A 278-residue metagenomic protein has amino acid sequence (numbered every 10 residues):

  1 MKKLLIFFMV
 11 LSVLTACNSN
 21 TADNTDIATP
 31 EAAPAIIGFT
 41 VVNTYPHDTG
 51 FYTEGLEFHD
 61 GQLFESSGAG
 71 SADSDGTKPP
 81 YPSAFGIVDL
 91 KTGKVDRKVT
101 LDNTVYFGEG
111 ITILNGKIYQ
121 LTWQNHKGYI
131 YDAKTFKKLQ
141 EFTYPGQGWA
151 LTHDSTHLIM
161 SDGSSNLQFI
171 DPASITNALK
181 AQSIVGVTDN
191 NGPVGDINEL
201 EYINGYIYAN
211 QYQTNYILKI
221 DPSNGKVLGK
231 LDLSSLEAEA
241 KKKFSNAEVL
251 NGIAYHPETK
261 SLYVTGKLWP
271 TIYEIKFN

Functional and structural regions predicted by a protein language model:
V13-A16: C-terminal motif of bacterial Sec signal peptides marking the signal peptidase cleavage site
T29-G50, K91-R97: A short helix->beta-strand "capping" segment at the edge of beta-propeller domains
V42-A84, K98-T112, G266-I272: Beta-strand-rich domains and repeat architectures in extracellular enzymes and scaffolds, especially beta-propellers
V42-H47, D96-T104, K180-P193, G229-S245: Surface-exposed loop and turn segments in beta-propeller and other repeat-based domains that flank or scaffold
T49-D60, T104-L114, Y144-S155, S161 (+2 more regions): Beta-rich, blade/repeat-based domains predominating in secreted/periplasmic proteins but also intracellular
E65-S71, T77-P79, I118-N125, M160-S164 (+2 more regions): Conserved beta-strand positions in repeat-built beta-propeller and related beta-rich domains
V88-G93, D132-F136, P172-T176, D221-G225 (+1 more regions): Short loop/turn segments that connect beta-strands within beta-propeller blades
T92-W123, K127-I130, K137-G148: Blade-loop segments of beta-propeller domains
